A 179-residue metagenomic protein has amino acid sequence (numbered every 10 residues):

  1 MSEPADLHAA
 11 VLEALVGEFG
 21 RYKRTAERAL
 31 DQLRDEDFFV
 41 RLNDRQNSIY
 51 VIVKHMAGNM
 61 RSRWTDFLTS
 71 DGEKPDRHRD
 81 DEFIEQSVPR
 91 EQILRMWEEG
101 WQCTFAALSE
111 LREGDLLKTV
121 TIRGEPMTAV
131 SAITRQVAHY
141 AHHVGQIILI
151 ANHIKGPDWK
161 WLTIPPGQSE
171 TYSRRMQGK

Functional and structural regions predicted by a protein language model:
S2, V16-K23, E27, D35-D81 (+1 more regions): Short, contiguous alpha-helical
S2-V16, I84-Q86, Q92: Short, charged, low-complexity loops and linkers
A9, R21-T25, A107: Small beta-barrel nucleic-acid-binding modules, principally OB-folds
L33-E36, L111: Short, solvent-exposed, charged loop/turn and helix-capping segments that join or cap alpha-helices on peripheral
I84-V120, M127-A141, Q146: Acidic/histidine-rich alpha-helical segments that form the ligand environment of transition-metal centers
